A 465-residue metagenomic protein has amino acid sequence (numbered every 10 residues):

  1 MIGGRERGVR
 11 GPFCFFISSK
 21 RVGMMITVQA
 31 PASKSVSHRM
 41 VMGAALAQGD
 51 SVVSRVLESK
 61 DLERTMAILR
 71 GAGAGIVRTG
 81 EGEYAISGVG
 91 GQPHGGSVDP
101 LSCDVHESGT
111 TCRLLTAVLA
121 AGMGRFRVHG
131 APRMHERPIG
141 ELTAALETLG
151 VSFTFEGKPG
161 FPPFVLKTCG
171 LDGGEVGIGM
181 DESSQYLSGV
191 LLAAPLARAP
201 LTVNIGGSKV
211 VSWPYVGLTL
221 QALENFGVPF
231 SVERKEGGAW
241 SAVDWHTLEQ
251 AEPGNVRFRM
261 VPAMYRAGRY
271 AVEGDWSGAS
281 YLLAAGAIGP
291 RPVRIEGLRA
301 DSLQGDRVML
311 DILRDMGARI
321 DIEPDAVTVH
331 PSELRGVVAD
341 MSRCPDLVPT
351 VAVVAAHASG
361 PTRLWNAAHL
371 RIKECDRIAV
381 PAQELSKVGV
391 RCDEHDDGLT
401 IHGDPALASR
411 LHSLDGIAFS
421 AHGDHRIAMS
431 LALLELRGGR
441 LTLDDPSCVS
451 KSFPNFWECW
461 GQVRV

Functional and structural regions predicted by a protein language model:
I2-R10: Intrinsically disordered, glycine-rich low-complexity segments
V9-V465: Short, structured segments at the rim of ligand-binding sites
